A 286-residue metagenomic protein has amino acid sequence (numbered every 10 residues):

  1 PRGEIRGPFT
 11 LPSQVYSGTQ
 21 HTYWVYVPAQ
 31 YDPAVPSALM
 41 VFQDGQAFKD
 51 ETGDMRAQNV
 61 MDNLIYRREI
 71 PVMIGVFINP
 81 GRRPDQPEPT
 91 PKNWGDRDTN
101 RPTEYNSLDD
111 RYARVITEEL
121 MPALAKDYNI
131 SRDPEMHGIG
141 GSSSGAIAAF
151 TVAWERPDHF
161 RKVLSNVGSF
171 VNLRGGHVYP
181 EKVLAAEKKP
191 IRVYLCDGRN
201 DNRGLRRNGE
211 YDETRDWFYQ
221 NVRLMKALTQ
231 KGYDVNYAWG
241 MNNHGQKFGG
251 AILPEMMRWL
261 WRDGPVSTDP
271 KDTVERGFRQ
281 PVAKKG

Functional and structural regions predicted by a protein language model:
P1-G286: Non-catalytic cap/lid and distal C-terminal segments of serine-dependent acyl enzymes
